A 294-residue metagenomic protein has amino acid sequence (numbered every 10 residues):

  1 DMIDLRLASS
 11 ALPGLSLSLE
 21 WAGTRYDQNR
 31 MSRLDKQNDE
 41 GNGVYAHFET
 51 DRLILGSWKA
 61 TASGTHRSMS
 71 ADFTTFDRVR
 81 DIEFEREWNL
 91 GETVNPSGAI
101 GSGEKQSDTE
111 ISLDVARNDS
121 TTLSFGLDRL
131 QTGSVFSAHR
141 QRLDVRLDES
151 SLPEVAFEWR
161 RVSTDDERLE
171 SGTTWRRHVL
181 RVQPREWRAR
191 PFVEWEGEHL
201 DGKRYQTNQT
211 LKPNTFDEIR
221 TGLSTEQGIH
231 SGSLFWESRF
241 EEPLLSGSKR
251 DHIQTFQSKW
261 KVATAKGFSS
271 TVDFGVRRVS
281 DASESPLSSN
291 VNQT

Functional and structural regions predicted by a protein language model:
D1-L5, S10-T294: Gram-negative and organellar
